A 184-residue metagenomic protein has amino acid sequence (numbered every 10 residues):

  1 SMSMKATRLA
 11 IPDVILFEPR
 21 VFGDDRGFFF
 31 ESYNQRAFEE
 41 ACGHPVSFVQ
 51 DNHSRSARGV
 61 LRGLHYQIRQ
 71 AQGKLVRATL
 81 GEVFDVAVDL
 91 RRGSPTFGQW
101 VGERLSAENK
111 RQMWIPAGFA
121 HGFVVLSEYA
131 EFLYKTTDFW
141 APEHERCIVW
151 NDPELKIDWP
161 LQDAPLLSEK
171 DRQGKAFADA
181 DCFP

Functional and structural regions predicted by a protein language model:
M2-N109, S127-Y129, T136-P184: Non-catalytic, conserved peripheral segments adjacent to functional cores
M113, H121-L126: Short beta-strand His + acidic residue motifs that chelate non-heme Fe in jelly-roll/DSBH and cupin folds
